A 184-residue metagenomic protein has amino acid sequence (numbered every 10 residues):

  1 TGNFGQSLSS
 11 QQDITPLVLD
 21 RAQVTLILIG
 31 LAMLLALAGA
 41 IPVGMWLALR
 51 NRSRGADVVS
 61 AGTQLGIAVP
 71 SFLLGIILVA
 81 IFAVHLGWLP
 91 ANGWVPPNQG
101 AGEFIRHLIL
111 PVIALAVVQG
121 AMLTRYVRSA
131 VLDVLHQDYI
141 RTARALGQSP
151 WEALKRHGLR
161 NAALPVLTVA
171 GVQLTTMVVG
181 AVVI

Functional and structural regions predicted by a protein language model:
T1-P16, L89: Short membrane-interfacial helix/loop motifs at transmembrane-helix boundaries
Q6-S10, P97, L115: Pocket-edge positions in alpha/beta enzyme catalytic cores
L8-S10, G93, V131-D133: Short, well-ordered turn and helix-capping elements at secondary-structure junctions
P16-A56, S71, W88, N98-I184: Alpha-helical transmembrane segments of integral membrane proteins, especially multi-pass inner/plasma-membrane
V58-G62: Membrane-interface segments at loop-to-transmembrane junctions
Q64-I77, Q173-L174: Hydrophobic alpha-helical membrane-insertion segments
S71-N98: Extracellular/periplasmic helix-loop junction at the C-terminal end of a transmembrane helix in multi-pass membrane
